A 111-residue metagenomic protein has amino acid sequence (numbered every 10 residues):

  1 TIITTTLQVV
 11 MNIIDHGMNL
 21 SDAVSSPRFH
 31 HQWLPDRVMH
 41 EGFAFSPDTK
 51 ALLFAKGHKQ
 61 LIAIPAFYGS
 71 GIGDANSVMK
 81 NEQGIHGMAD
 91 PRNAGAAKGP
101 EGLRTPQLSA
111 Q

Functional and structural regions predicted by a protein language model:
T1-P65: Proteins synthesized as precursors that undergo proteolytic processing into mature forms
T1-S21, I85-H86, R92-Q111: Gly/Pro-rich active-site capping loops and adjacent beta-alpha segments that organize cofactor/substrate pockets
M39, S77-M79, H86: Structured core elements
A44, E82-G84, P91: A broadly conserved detector of short glycine/acidic/proline-rich loop/turn motifs that flank catalytic sites and bind
S46-D48, G69, H86, G95: Residues in flexible loops and secondary-structure boundaries
G57-K59, A66-S70, L103-Q111: Intrinsically disordered, low-complexity coil segments
S70-K80, G99: Short beta-strand scaffold segments in enzyme catalytic cores
